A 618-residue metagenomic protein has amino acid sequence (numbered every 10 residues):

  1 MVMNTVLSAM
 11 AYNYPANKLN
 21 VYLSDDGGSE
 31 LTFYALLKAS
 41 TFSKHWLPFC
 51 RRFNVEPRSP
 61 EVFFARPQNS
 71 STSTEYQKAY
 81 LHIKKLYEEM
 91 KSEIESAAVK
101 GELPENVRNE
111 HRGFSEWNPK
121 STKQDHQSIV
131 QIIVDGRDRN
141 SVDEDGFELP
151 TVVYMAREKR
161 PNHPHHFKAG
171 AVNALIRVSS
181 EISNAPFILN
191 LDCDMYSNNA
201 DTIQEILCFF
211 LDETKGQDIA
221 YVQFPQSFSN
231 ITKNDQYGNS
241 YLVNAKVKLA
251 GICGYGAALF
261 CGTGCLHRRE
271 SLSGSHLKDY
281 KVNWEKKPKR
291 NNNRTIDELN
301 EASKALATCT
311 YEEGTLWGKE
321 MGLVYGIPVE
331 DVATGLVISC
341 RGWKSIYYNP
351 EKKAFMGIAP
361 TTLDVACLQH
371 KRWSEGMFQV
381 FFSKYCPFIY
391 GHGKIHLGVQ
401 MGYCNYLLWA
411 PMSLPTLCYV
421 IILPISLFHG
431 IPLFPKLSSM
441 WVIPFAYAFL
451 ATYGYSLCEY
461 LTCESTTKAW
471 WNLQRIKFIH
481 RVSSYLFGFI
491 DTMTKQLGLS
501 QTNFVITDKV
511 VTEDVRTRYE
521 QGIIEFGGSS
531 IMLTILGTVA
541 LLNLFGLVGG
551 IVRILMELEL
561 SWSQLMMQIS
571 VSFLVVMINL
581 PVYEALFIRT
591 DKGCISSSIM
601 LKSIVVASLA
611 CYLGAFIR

Functional and structural regions predicted by a protein language model:
M1-S345, F355-G357, C367, S374-R618: Glycosyltransferases that elongate glycans
Y348: The conserved SAM/SAH-binding core of class I Rossmann-like methyltransferase domains, concentrating on the hydrophobic
T361-Q369: Carboxylate/His-rich catalytic cores and anion/metal-binding grooves
